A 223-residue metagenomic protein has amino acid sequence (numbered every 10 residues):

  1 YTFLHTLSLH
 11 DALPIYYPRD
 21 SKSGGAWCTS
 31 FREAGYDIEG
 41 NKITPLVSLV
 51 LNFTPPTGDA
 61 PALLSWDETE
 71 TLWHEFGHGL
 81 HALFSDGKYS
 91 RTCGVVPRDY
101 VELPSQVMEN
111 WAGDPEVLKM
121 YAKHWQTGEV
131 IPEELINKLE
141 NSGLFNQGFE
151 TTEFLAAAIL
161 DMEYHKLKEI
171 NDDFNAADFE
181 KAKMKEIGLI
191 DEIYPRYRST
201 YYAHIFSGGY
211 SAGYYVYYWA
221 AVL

Functional and structural regions predicted by a protein language model:
H5-L223: Cation-handling catalytic/transport regions enriched in His/Asp/Glu
